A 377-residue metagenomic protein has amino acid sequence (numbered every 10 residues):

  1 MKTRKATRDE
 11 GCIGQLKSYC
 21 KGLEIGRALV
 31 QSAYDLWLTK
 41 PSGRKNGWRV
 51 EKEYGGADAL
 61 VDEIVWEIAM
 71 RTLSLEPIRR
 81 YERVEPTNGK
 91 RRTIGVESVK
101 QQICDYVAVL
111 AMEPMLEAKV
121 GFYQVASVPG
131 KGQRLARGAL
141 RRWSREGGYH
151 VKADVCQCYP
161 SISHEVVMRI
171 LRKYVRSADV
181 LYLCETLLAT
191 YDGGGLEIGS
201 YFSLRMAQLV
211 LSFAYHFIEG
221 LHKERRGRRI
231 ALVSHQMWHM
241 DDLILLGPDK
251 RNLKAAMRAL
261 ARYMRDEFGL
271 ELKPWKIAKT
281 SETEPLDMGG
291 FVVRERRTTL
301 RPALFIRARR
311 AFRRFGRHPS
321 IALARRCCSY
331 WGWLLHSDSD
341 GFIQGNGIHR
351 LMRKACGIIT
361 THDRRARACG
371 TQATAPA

Functional and structural regions predicted by a protein language model:
M1-E67, C369-A377: Non-catalytic, polymerase-adjacent accessory regions of viral genome-replication enzymes
K2-A6, G14-L16, C104-S163: Active-site-proximal segment of RNA-dependent polymerases
G43-K52, E76-I103, K119-G130, L187-L209: Short, conserved non-catalytic motifs in the polymerase core
A57-N88: Active-site-flanking structural segment that lines cofactor/substrate pockets
M112-K119, H216-E219, T299, S339-F342: Short helix-capping/linker segments at secondary-structure and domain boundaries
F122, R137-M240, I244-M264, K279-P285 (+3 more regions): Conserved polymerase palm-domain catalytic core
H235-W238, L245-A322, I358-T360: Polymerase palm active-site segment centered on the conserved acidic dipeptide of motif C
D287-A377: Active-site and adjacent loop segments of nucleotide-processing enzymes that use two-metal-ion phosphate chemistry
